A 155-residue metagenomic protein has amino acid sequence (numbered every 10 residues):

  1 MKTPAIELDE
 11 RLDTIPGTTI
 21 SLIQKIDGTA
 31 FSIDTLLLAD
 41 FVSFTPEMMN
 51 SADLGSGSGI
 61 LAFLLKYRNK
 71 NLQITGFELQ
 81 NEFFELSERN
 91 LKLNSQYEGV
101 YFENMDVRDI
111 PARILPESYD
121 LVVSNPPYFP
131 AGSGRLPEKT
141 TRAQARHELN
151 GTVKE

Functional and structural regions predicted by a protein language model:
T3-T45: Class I SAM-dependent transferase core
M48-G55: Conserved class I S-adenosyl-L-methionine
S58-N71: Conserved SAM-binding loop of SAM-dependent methyltransferases across substrates and taxa, primarily the Class I
Q73-E78: Conserved SAM-binding motif I beta-strand of class I
F84-E85: Short alpha-helix immediately C-terminal to the canonical SAM-binding loop
E88-I114: S-adenosyl-L-methionine
R113-L121: A short acidic, Gly/Pro-enriched loop at the edge of an enzyme's catalytic core that lines a small-molecule cofactor
P126-E155: Mobile active-site "lid"/loop adjacent to the S-adenosyl-L-methionine
